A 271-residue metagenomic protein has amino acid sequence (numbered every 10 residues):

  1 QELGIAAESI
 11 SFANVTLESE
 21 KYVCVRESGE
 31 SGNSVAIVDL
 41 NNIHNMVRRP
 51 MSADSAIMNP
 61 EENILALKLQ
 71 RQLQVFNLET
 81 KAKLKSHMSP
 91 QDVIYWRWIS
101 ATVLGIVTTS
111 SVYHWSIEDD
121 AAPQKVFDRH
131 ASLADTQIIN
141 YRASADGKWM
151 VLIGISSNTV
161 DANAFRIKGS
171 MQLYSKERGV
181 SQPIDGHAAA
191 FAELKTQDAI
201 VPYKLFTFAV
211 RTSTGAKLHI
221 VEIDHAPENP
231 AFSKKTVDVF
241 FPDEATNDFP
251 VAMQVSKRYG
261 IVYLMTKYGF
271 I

Functional and structural regions predicted by a protein language model:
Q1-I271: WD40-like beta-propeller blades
